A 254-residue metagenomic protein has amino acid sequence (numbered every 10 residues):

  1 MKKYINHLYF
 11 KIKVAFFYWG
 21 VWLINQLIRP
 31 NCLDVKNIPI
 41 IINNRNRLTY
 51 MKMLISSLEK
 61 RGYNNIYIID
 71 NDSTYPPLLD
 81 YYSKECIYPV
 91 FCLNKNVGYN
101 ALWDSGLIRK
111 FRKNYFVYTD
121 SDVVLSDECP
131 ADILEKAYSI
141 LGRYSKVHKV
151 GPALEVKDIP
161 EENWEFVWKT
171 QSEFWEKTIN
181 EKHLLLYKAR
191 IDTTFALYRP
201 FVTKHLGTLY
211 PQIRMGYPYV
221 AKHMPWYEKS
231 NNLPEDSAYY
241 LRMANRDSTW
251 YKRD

Functional and structural regions predicted by a protein language model:
K2-S56: N-proximal low-complexity "stem/linker" segments adjacent to membrane-targeting elements
L8-Y9, A15-L23, E165, Q171-D254: C-terminal catalytic/acceptor-binding lobe
N43, N64-S73: Short beta-strand/loop segment that forms part of the nucleotide-sugar
S56-N65: Short, acidic, metal-binding catalytic loop of nucleotide-sugar glycosyltransferases
N71, K95, T119-V123: Short acidic donor-binding/metal-coordinating loop in glycosyltransferase active sites
P76-F116: Active-site-proximal specificity loops/subdomain of glycosyltransferases
G98-A101, L107-R109, L125-Y210: Conserved catalytic core of nucleotide-sugar-dependent glycosyltransferases
R112-E128: Short beta-strand-to-loop acidic/aromatic patch adjacent to the donor-nucleotide binding site
